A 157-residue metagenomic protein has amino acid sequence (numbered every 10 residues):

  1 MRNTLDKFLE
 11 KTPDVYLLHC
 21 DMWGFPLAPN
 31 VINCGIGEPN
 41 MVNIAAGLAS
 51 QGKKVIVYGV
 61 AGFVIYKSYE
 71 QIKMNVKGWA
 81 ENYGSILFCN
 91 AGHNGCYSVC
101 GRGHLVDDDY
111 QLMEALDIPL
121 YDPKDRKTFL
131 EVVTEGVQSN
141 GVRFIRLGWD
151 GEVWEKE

Functional and structural regions predicted by a protein language model:
M1-K156: Thiamine diphosphate
